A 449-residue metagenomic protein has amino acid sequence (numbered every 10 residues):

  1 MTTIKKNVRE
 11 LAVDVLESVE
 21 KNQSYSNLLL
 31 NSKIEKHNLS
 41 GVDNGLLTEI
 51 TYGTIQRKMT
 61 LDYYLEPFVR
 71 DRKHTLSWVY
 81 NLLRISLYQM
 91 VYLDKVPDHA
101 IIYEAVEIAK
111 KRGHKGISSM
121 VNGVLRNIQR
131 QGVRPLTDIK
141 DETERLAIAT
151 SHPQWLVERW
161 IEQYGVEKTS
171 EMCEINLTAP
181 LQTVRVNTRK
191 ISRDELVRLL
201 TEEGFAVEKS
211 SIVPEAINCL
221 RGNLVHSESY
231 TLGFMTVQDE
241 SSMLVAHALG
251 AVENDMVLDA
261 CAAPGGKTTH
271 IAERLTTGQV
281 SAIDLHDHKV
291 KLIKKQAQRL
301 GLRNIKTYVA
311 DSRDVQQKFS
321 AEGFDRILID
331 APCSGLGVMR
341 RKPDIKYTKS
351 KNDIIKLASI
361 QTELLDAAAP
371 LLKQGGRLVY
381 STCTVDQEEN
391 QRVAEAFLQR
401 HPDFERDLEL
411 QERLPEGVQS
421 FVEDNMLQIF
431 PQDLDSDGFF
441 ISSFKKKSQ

Functional and structural regions predicted by a protein language model:
M1-Q449: S-adenosylmethionine
